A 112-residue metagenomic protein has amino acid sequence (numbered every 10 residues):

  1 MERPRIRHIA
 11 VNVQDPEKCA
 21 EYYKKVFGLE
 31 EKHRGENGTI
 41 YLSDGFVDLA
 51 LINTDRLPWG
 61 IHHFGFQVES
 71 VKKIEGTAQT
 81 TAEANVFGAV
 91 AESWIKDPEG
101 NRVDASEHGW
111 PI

Functional and structural regions predicted by a protein language model:
M1-K18, I61-F64, G109-I112: N-terminal beta-strand motif that seeds the catalytic metal site of vicinal oxygen chelate
R3, A10-L49, D55: Core segments of cupin and vicinal oxygen chelate
P16, F64-R102, E107-I112: Vicinal oxygen chelate
E36-T39, P58-G60, F87-A91: Short acidic/glycine-enriched loop/turn segments that link adjacent beta-strands
S43, I52-N53, K96, S106: Residue-level detector of conserved, well-ordered beta-strand and adjacent loop positions that form binding/recognition
L49-A50, V103: Short beta-strand segments
L51-Q67: Short hydrophobic interaction/assembly module
